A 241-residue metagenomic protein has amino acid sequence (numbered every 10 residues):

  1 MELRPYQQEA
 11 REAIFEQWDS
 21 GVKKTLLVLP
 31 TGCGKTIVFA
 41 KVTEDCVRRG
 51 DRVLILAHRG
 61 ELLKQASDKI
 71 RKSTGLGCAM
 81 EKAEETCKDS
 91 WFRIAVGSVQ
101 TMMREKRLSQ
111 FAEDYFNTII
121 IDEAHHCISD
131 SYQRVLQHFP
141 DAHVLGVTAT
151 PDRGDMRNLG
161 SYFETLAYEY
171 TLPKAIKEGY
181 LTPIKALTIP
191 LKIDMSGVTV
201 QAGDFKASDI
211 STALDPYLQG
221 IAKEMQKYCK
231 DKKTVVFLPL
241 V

Functional and structural regions predicted by a protein language model:
M1-V28: Conserved pre-motif I regulatory segment
S20-L26, D51, K230-K233: Pre-Walker A (Motif I) flank of P-loop NTPase domains
G21-T43, F237-L240: Walker A/P-loop
D51-R59, K233-L240: Conserved RecA-like ASCE P-loop NTPase motor core of nucleic-acid helicases/translocases
V53, G60-A83: Conserved helix-turn-beta segment of the N-terminal RecA-like "Helicase ATP-binding" lobe in SF1/SF2 helicases
E84-T118, S129-R134: Conserved helix/coil segment N-terminal to the catalytic DExD/H
N117, H125-L187: Post-DEXD/H (motif II) to motif III coupling segment of the RecA-like Helicase ATP-binding lobe
L166-V236: Conserved interdomain linker/interface between the two RecA-like ATPase lobes of SF2 helicase motors
